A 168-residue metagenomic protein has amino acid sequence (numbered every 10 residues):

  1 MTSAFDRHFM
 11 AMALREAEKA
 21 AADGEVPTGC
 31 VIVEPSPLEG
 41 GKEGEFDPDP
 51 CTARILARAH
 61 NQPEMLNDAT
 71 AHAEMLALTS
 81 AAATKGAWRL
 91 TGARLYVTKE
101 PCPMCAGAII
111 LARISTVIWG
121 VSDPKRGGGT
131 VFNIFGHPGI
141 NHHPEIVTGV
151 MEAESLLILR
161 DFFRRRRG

Functional and structural regions predicted by a protein language model:
M1-A20, P35-T52, P101-G168: Zinc-dependent deaminase
A13, A17-A20, A73, A77-A81: Stable alpha-helical structural segments in soluble proteins, enriched in small hydrophobic residues
E25-T28: Short, small/polar residue-rich loop motifs at catalytic or cofactor-binding pockets
L56-A59: A structural microfeature
M65-M75: A short, polar/charged loop-to-alpha-helix boundary motif
A87-E100: Immediate flanking context of iron-sulfur cluster ligation sites
